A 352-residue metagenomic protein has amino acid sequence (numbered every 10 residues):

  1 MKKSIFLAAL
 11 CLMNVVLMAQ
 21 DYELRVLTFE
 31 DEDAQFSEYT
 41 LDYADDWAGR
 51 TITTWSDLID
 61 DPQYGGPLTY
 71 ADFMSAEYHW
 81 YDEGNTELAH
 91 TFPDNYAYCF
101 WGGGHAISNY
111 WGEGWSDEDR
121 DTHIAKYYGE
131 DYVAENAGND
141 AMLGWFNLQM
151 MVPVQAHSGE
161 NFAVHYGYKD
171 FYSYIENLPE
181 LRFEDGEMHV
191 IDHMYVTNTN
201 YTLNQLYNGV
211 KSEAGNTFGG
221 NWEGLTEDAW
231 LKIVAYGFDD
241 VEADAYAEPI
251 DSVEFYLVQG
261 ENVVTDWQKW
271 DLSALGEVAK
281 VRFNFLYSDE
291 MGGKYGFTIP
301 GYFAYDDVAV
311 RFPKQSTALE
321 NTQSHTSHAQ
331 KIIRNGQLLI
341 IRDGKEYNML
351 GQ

Functional and structural regions predicted by a protein language model:
F6-M18: Hydrophobic h-region of N-terminal signal peptides that target proteins for export in Gram-negative bacteria
M18-L27, S316, S324: Sec-dependent signal peptide cleavage junction
D21-L178, G186: N-terminal targeting leaders for non-cytosolic proteins
L27-D31, L225-Q315: Terminal, low-complexity interaction segments
G186-H193, G215-N216, E277-V278: Extended extracellular/luminal ectodomain segments enriched in beta-structured repeat modules
L206-I233: Short coil-to-beta strand junction motifs in C2/discoidin
F312-L338: Residue-level detector of functionally pivotal "anchor" positions at catalytic/ligand-binding pockets or at interdomain
Y347-Q352: Short, glycine-anchored, charge-dense loop/turn motifs used at functional sites
